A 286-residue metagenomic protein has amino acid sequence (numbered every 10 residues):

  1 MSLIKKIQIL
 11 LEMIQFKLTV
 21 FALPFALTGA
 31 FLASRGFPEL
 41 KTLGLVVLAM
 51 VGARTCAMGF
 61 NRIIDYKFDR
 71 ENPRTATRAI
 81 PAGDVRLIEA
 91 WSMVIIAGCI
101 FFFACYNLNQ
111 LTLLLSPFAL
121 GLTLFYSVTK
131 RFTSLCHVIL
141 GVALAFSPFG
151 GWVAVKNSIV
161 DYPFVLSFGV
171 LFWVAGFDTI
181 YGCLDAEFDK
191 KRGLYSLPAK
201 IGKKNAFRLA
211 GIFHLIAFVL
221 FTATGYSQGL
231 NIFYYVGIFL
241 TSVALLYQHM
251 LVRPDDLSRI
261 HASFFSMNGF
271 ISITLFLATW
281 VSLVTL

Functional and structural regions predicted by a protein language model:
M1-Q8, M58, R62-V85, T179-K204 (+1 more regions): Cytosolic, membrane-interface loops and tails of multi-pass inner-membrane proteins
L3, I7-M13, L48, C56 (+3 more regions): Intramembrane alpha-helical segments
L3-I7, P24, G44, G121 (+4 more regions): Alpha-helical membrane-protein architecture signal
Q15-L32, G141, A145, S272-F276: The first (N-terminal) embedded transmembrane alpha-helix
V20, L43-M50, Y66-S116, K191-L230: Multi-pass membrane catalytic core of lipid/isoprenoid biosynthesis enzymes
P24-L27, V47-T55, S92-F103, P117 (+7 more regions): Generic alpha-helical transmembrane segments of integral inner-membrane proteins, especially permease/transport modules
T28-V47, I100-L114, P148-F168, L220-Y235 (+1 more regions): Helix-coil boundary and interhelical linker segments in multi-pass alpha-helical membrane proteins
V219, A223-L286: Extended hydrophobic alpha-helices typical of membrane-associated regions
